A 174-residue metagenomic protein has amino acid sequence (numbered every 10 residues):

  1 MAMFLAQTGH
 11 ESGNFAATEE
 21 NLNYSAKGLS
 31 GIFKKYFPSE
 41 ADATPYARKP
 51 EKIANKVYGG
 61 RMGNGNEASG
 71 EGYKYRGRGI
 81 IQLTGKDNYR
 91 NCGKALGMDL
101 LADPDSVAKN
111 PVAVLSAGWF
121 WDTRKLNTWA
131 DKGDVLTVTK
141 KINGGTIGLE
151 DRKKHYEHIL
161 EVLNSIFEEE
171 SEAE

Functional and structural regions predicted by a protein language model:
M1-F4, A16-N21, N127-T139: Surface-exposed patches in mature extracellular/periplasmic domains of secreted proteins
A2, K74, V107-V112, K132-L136 (+2 more regions): Soluble non-cytosolic domains of exported or imported proteins
A2-L5, L115, W119, L136 (+2 more regions): Solvent-exposed, polar/charged alpha-helical surfaces in well-ordered, non-transmembrane soluble domains, broadly
A6-E11, G85, A130-G148: Acidic helix/loop microenvironments that form the catalytic cleft of cell-wall polysaccharide enzymes
G9-G118: Peptidoglycan-targeting cell-wall enzymes and recognition modules
E19-S25, L149-L163: Extracytoplasmic, non-cytosolic globular domains
A41-P45, K154, H158-E174: Extracellular cell-wall/glycan-interacting regions and their flexible linkers
V112-V114, T123-L126: Proteins synthesized as precursors that undergo proteolytic processing into mature forms
